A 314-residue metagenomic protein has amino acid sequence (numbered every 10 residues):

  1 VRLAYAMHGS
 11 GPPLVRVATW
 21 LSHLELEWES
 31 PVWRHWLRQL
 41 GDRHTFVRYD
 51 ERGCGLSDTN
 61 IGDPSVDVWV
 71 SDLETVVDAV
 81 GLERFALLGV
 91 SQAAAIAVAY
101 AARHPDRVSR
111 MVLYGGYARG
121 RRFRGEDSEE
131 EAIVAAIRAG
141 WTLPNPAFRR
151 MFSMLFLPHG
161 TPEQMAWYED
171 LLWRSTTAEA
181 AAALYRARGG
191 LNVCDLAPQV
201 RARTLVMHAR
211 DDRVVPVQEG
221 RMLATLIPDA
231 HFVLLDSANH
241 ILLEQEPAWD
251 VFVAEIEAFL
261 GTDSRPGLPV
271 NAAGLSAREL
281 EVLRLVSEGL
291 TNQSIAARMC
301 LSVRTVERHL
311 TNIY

Functional and structural regions predicted by a protein language model:
V1-L56: Conserved HGGG/HGGXW glycine-rich cap/lid loop of the alpha/beta-hydrolase fold
D67-F85: Conserved acidic catalytic loop of the alpha/beta-hydrolase fold
E83-G125: Conserved hydrolase catalytic core segment
Y114-Y185: Helix-rich cap/lid subdomain of alpha/beta-hydrolase
V200, V206-H208, D212: Short beta-strand/loop motif that positions the catalytic acidic residue of the alpha/beta-hydrolase fold
D211-V215, I241: Acidic catalytic loop of the alpha/beta-hydrolase fold
A230-P269: Catalytic active-site module of serine/aspartate enzymes centered on a nucleophile-bearing elbow/loop
G267-N312: Helix-turn-helix DNA-binding segment
